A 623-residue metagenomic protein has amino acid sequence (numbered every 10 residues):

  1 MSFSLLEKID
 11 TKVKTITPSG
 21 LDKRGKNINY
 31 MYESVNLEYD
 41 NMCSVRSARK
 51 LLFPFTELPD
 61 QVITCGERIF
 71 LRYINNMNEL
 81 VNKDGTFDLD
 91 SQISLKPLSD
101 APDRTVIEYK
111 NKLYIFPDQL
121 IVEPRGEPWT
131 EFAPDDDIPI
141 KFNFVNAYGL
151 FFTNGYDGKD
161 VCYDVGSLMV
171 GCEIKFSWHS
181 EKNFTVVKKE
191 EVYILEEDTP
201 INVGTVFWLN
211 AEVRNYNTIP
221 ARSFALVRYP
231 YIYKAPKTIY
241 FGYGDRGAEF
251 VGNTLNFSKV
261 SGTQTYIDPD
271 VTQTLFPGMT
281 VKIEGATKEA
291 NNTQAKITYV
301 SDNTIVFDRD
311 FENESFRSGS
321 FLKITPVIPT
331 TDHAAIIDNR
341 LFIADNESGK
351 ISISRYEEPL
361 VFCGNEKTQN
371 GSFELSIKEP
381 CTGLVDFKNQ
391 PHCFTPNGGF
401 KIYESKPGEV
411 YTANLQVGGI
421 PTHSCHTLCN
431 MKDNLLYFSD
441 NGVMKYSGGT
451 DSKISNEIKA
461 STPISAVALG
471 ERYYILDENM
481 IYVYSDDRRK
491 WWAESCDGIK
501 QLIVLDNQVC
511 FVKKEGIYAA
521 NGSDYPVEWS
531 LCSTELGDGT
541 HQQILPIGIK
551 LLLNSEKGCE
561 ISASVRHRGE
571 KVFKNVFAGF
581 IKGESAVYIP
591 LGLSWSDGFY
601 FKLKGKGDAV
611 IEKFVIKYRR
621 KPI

Functional and structural regions predicted by a protein language model:
M1-L89, K234-G244, E249, I328-K401 (+1 more regions): N-terminal beta-propeller domains
S2-R68, I74, G419-N434, D440-I623: Beta-sheet repeat architectures centered on beta-propellers
Y39-F55, E79-A101, V122-K141, P230-G247 (+7 more regions): Trp- and S/T/G-rich repeat-edge/linker motifs of beta-rich repeat architectures
G85, H179-E181, A286-K288, V565-V572: Change "in extracellular beta-sheet-rich domains … of secreted and cell-surface proteins" to "in beta-sheet-rich domains
A101-V122, L341: Elongated alpha-helical scaffolds
F132-Y148, N154, S177-T330: Small/polar beta-strand repeat architecture
G166-M169, Q273-F276, P396, N554-C559: Short proline/glycine-enriched turn/loop motifs at strand-loop junctions of beta-rich domains
T382, D386-Y403, I420-L435, D440-N441: Beta-propeller domains
